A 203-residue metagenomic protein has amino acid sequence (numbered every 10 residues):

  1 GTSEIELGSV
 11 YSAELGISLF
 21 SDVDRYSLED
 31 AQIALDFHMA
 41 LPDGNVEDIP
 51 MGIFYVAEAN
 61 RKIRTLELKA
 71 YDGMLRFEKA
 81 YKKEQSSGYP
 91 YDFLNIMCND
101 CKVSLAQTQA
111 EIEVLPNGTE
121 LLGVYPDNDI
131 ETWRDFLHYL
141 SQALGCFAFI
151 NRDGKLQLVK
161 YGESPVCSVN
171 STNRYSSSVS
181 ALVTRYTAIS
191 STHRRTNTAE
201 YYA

Functional and structural regions predicted by a protein language model:
G1-L28, R64, Y71-F77, K83-P90 (+3 more regions): Juxtamembrane "anchor/assembly" segments of surface/extracellular structural proteins
G8, S18-F20, E29, D36-A40 (+9 more regions): A structural detector for beta-sheet-dominated domains
L15, F54, C146: Residue-level detector of short, conserved catalytic/binding motifs and their immediate flanks
S18-N60, G88-N99: Short, acidic/charged, Gly/Pro-enriched secondary-structure junctions
M39, D153, Y175, Y186 (+1 more regions): Positively charged, low-complexity intrinsically disordered regions
D43-N45, N60-V183: Charged- and aromatic-enriched interaction segments used to assemble and dock large macromolecular complexes
